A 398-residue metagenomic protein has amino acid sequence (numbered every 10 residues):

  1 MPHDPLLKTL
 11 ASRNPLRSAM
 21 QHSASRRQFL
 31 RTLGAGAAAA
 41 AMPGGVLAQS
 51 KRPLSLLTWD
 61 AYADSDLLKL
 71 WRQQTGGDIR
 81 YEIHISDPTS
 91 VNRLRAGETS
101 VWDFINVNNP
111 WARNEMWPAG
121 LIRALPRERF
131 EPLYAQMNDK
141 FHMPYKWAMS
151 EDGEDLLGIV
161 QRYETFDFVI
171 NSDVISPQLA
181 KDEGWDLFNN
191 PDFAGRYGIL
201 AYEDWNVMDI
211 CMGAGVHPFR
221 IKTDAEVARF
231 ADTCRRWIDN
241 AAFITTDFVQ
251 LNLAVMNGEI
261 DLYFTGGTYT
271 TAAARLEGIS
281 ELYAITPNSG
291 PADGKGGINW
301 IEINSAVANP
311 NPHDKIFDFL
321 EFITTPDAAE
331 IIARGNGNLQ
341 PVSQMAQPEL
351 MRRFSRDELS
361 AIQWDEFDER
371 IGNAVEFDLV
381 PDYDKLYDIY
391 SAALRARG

Functional and structural regions predicted by a protein language model:
M1-S25: N-terminal secretory signal peptides
L16, A361-G398: Conserved C-terminal helix/tail region of periplasmic/extracytoplasmic solute-binding proteins
A24-A40: N-terminal export leaders
Q49-E115: Early extracytoplasmic/lumenal segment of secretory-pathway proteins
N92, N114-Y163, Q178-D186: Hinge/lid segment of periplasmic solute-binding proteins
V169-V174, C211-G215, N299-P312, I331-I332: A bilobed periplasmic-binding-protein/Venus flytrap-type ligand-binding module shared by bacterial periplasmic
G198-Y202, N206-C211, F219-I285: Ligand-binding pocket segment of bilobal, Venus flytrap-like solute-binding proteins
E302-R370: Mature extracytoplasmic/periplasmic domains
